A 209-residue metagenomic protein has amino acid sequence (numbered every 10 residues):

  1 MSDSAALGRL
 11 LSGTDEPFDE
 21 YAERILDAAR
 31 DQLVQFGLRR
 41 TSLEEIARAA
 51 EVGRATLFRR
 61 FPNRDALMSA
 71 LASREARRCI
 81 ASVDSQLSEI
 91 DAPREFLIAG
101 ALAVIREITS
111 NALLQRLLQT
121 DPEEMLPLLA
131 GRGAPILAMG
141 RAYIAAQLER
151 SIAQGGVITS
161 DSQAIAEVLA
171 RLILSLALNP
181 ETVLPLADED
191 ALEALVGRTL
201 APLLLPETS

Functional and structural regions predicted by a protein language model:
M1-F36, R40-A49, A66-S69: Basic, helix-initiating cap at the start of DNA-binding domains
M1-L10, A130, A134, A142 (+2 more regions): Intrinsic, short, N-terminal disordered tails of RNA polymerase sigma-factor systems
I25-L33, C79, V83, V104: Short hydrophobic clusters on alpha-helical segments that form packing/core surfaces in small helical domains
Q35-R39, I90, N111, Q154-G155: Short coil/turn segments at alpha/beta junctions that flank glycine-rich nucleotide-binding fingerprints
A50-F61: Short hydrophobic/aromatic patch on the recognition helix
A70, V83-S110, A166-L169: Hydrophobic alpha-helical connector segments
R77-I80, R116, M125-G156, Q163-E167: Amphipathic alpha-helical packing segments from all-alpha helical-bundle domains
R116-Q119, L137, I152-R198, E207: Hydrophobic/aromatic-rich alpha-helical bundle segments in the mid-to-C-terminal region
